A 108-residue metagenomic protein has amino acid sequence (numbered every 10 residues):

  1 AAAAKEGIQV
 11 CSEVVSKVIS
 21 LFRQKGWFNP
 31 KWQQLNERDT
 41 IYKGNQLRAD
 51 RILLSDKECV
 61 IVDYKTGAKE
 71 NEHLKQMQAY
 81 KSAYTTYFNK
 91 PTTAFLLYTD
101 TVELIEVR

Functional and structural regions predicted by a protein language model:
A1-Y42: A non-catalytic, helix-rich entry segment at domain boundaries
Y42-R108: Nucleic-acid nuclease catalytic cores
